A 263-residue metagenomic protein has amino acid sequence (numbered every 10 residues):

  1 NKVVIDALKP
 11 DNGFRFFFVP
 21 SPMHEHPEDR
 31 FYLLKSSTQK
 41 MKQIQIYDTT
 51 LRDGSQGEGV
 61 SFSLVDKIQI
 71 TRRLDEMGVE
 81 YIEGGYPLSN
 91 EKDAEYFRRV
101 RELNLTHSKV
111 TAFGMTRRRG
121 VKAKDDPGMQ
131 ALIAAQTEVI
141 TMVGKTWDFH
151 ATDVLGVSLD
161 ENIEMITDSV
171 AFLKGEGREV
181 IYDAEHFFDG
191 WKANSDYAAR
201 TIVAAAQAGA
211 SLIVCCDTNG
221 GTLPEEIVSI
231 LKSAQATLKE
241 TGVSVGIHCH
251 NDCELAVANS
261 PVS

Functional and structural regions predicted by a protein language model:
N1, D11, H26-Y32: Intrinsic-disorder-associated, low-complexity terminal segments enriched in Asp/Asn/His/Tyr and depleted of Lys/Arg
A7, G13, V19, E25-P27: Short hydrophobic alpha-helical segments enriched in small aliphatic residues
P20-S21, P27-K40: Short, Lys/Arg-enriched N-terminal segments with co-localized hydrophobic residues within the first ~10-30 amino acids
K40-K122: N-terminal capping/small domains of soluble enzymes
R52, P87-S89, F113-R119, K145-W147 (+3 more regions): Active-site beta-loop-alpha junctions enriched in small/polar residues
F62-V79, L103, V121-I181, E185-V245 (+1 more regions): Alpha/beta enzyme core
L255, N259-S263: Flexible glycine/proline-rich, aromatic-decorated loop/lid segments
